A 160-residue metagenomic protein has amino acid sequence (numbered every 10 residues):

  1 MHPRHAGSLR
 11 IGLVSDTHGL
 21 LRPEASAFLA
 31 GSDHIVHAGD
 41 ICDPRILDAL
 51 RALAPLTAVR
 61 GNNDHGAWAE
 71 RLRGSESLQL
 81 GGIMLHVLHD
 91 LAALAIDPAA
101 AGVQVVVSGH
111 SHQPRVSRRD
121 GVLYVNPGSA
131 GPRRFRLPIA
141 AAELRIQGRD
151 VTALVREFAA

Functional and structural regions predicted by a protein language model:
M1-M84: Core catalytic region of metal-dependent phosphoesterases/phosphodiesterases, especially metallo-beta-lactamase-like
H2-S8, S77-G81, R118, V125-A160: Binuclear metal-dependent phosphoesterase catalytic core
G12, V36, T57-V59, V105-V107 (+2 more regions): Hydrophobic/aromatic beta-strand patches that form the interior of the parallel beta-sheet core in alpha/beta enzyme
G19-P23, C42-I46, N63-A69, A92-D97 (+2 more regions): Active-site environment of divalent metal-dependent phosphoester hydrolases
L72-S75, G102, S108: Charged helix-capping and loop-helix junction motifs
I83, G102, D120-G121: Short coil/turn connectors at secondary-structure junctions
